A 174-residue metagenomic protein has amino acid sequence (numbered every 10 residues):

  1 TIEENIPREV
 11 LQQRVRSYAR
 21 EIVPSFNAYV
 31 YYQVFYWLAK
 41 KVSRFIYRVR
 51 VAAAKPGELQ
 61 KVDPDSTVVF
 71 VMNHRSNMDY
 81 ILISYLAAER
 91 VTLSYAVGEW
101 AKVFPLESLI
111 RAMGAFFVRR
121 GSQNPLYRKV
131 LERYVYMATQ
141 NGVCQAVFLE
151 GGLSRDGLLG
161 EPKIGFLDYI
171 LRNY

Functional and structural regions predicted by a protein language model:
T1-V69, H74-Y85, E107-G114, E132-R133: Membrane-anchoring hydrophobic helices of lipid-metabolizing enzymes
Y47, S122-L131, L158-F166: Phosphate/oxyanion-binding active-site loops and adjacent basic polyanion-contact surfaces
E58, S76-Y80, K102-P105, N124-L126 (+2 more regions): Flexible loop/turn segments at secondary-structure boundaries
P64-V69, V91-Y95, G114-G121, R128 (+1 more regions): Glycine- and acidic
L82-Q123: Metal-dependent catalytic core segments for phosphate chemistry
A88, R111-V118, L126, V130 (+2 more regions): Hydrophobic alpha-helix feature that most strongly marks membrane-spanning transmembrane helices and their immediate
V91-S94, Y136-Y174: Membrane-associated lipid acylation/remodeling enzymes share a hydrophobic transmembrane-juxtamembrane segment
